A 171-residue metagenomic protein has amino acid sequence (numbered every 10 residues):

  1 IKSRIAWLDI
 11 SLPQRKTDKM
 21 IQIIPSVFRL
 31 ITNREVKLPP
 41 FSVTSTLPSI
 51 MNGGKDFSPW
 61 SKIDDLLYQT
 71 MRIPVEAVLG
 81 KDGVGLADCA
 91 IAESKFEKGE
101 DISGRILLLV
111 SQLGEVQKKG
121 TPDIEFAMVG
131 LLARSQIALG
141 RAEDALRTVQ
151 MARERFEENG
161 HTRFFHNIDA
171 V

Functional and structural regions predicted by a protein language model:
I1, Q14-I31, D56-M71, K98-S111 (+1 more regions): Helix-turn-helix repeat elements of alpha-solenoid scaffolds
K2-S3, R34-I50, V75-I91, S103-G104 (+2 more regions): Alpha-solenoid helical repeat architecture
I5, I10, V27, M51 (+2 more regions): Generic structural hydrophobic/aromatic packing signal, biased to beta-strands
A6-D9, W60-S61, D65-L67, F164: A "functional boundary" signal
D9-Q14, G54-K55, K95, Q136: Residue at a conserved register position within TPR or TPR-like alpha-solenoid repeats
I31-R34, R72-V78, F96, V110-Q117 (+3 more regions): Eukaryotic all-alpha helical interaction scaffolds
L132, L139: Active-site-adjacent alpha/beta core region of enzyme catalytic domains
